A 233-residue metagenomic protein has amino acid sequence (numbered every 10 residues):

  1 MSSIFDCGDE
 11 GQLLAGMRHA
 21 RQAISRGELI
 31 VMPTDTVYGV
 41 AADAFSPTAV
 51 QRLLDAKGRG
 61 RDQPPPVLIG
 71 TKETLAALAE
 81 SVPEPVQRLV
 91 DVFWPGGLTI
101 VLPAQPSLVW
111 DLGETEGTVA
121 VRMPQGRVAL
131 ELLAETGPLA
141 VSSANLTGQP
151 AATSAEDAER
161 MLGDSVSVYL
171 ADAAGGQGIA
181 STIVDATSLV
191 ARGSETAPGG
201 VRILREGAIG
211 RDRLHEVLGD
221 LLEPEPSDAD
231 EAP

Functional and structural regions predicted by a protein language model:
M1-P233: Active-site-adjacent structural elements in enzyme catalytic cores
